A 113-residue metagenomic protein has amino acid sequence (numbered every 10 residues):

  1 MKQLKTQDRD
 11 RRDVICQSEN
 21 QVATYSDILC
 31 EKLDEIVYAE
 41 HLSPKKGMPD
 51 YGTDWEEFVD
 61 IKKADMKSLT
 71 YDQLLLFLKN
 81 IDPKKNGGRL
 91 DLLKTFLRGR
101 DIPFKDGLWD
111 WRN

Functional and structural regions predicted by a protein language model:
K5: Extended, Lys/Arg-enriched charged tracts that mediate electrostatic binding to polyanionic substrates
R9-E40: Amphipathic, interaction-prone secondary-structure segments
S43-M48: Short, surface-exposed beta-strand-loop junctions and turns on beta-sheet-rich folds
P49-N113: Mixed-charge, Lys/Arg-enriched low-complexity segments
